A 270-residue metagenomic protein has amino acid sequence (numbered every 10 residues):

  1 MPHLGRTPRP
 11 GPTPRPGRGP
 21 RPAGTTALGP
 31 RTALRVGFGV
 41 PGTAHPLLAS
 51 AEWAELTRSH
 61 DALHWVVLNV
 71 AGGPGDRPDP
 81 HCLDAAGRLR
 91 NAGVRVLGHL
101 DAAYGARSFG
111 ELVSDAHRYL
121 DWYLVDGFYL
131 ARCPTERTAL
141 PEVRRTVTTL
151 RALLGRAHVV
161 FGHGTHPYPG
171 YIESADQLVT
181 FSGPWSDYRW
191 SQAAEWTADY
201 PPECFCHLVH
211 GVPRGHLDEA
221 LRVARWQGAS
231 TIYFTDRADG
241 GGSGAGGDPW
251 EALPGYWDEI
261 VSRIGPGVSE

Functional and structural regions predicted by a protein language model:
P2-R9, R15-E270: Glycan-processing catalytic domains of CAZymes
